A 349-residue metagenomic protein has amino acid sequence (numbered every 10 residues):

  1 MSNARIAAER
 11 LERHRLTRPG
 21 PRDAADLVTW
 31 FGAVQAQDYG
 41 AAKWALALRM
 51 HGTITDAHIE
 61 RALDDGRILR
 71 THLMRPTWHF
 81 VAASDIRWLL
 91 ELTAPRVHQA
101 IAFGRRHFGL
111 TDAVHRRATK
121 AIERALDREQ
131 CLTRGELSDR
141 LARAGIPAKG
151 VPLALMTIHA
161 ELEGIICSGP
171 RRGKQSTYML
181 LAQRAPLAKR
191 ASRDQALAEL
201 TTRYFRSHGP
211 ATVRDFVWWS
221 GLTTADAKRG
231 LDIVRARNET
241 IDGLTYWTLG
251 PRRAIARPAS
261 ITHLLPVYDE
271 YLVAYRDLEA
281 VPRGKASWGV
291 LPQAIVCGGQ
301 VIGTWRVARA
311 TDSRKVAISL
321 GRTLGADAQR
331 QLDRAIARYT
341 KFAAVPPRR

Functional and structural regions predicted by a protein language model:
M1-G135, D139-P147: Phosphate-backbone binding and catalysis cores of DNA-processing enzymes
T53-R61, P147-H159, T224-L231: Short amphipathic alpha-helical interaction segments
D64-L73, T77-W78, E161-R171, R235-D242 (+1 more regions): A short, conserved structural fragment
F80-I86, R172-A191, T245-A256: Short, cationic-aromatic polyanion-contact patches
E91-G104, A182-T202, S207, I261-H263 (+1 more regions): Short, amphipathic alpha-helical interaction segments positioned at domain boundaries
L197-P251: Active-site-proximal binding-pocket segments
D226, A236-G284: Non-catalytic regulatory appendages
G284-R349: Glycine-rich, small/acidic residue-mixed loop/short-helix segments
